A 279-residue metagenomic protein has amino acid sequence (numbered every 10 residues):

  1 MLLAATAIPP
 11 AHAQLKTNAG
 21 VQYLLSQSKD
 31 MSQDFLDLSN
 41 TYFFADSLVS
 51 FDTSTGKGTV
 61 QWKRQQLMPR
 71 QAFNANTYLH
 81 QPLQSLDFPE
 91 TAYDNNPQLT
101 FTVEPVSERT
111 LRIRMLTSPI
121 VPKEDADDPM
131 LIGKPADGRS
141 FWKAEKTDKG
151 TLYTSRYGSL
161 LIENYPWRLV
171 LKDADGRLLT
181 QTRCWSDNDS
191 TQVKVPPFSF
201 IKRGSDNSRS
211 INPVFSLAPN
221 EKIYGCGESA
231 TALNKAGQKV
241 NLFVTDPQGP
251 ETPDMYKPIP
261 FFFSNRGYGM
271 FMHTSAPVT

Functional and structural regions predicted by a protein language model:
M1-T17: Bacterial Sec-dependent N-terminal signal peptides
A13-T279: N-terminal accessory segment at the very beginning of proteins
